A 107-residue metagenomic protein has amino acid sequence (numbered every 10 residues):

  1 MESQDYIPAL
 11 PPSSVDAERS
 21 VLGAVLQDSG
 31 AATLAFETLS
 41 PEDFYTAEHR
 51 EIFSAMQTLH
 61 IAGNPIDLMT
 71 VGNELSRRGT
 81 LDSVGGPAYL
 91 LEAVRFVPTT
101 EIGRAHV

Functional and structural regions predicted by a protein language model:
M1-R104: Noncatalytic partner-interaction/assembly domains of nucleic-acid and motor enzyme complexes, especially the accessory
